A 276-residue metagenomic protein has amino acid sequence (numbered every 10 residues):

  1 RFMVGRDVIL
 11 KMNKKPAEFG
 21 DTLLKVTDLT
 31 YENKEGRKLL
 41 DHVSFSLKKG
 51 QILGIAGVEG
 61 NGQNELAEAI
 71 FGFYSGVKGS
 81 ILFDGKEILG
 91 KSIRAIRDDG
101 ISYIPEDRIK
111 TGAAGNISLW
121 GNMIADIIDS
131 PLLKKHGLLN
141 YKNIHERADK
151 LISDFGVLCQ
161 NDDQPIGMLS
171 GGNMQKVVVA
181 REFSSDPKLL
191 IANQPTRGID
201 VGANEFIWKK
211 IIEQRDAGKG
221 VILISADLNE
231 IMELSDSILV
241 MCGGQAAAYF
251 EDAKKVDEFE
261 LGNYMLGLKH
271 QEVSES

Functional and structural regions predicted by a protein language model:
R1-S276: Glycine-rich phosphate-binding loops of nucleotide-dependent enzymes
